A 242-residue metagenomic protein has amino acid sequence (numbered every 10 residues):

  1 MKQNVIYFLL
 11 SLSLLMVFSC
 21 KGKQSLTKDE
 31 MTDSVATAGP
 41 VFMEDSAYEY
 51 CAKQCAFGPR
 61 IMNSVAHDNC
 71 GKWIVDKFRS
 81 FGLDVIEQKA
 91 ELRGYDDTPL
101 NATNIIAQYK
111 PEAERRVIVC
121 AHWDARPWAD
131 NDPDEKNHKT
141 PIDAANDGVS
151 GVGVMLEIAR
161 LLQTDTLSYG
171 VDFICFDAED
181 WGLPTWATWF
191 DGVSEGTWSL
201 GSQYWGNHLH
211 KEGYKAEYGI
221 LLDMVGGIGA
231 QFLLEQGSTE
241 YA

Functional and structural regions predicted by a protein language model:
M1-F8: Bacterial N-terminal signal peptides that target proteins for export
M16-S19: C-terminal motif of bacterial Sec signal peptides marking the signal peptidase cleavage site
G22-C70, F81: N-terminal capping segment at the start of a domain
P40-A47, R60-G71, T98-L100, A144-V152 (+2 more regions): Solvent-exposed, acidic/flexible segments
D45-A52, D68, K72-R79, G153-L156 (+3 more regions): Solvent-exposed, polar/charged alpha-helical surfaces in well-ordered, non-transmembrane soluble domains, broadly
A52, P59-E112: A non-catalytic alpha/beta surface segment that caps or lines the substrate-entry region of metallo-dependent hydrolase
I61-M62, E91-G94, E112-A113, W123-P127 (+3 more regions): Solvent-exposed loop/turn segments at secondary-structure junctions within structured extracellular/periplasmic domains
K139-Y241: Acidic/histidine-rich catalytic neighborhood of metal-dependent amide-processing enzymes
